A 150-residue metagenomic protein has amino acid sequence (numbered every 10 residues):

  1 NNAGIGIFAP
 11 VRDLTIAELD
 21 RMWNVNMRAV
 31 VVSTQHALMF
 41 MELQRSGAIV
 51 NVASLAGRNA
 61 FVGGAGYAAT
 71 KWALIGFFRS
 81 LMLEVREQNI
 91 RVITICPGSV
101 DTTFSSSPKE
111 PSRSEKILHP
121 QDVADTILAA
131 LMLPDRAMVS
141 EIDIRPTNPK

Functional and structural regions predicted by a protein language model:
A9, H36-R45: A short helix-coil junction within the Rossmann-fold of NAD(P)-dependent oxidoreductases
P10-V11, E18-W23: Substrate-binding pocket helix/loop in short-chain dehydrogenase/reductase
R12, N59-A65: Active-site loop immediately N-terminal to the catalytic Tyr-X3-Lys motif of short-chain dehydrogenase/reductase
T34, T70: Active-site helix of classical SDR
M41, N59, S80-I90: Active-site-adjacent segment of SDR/Rossmann-fold oxidoreductases
S54: Residue(s) in the substrate-gating loop at a strand-loop-helix junction that position the organic substrate next
I90, T94-I95, T102, E110-K150: C-terminal helical subdomain
